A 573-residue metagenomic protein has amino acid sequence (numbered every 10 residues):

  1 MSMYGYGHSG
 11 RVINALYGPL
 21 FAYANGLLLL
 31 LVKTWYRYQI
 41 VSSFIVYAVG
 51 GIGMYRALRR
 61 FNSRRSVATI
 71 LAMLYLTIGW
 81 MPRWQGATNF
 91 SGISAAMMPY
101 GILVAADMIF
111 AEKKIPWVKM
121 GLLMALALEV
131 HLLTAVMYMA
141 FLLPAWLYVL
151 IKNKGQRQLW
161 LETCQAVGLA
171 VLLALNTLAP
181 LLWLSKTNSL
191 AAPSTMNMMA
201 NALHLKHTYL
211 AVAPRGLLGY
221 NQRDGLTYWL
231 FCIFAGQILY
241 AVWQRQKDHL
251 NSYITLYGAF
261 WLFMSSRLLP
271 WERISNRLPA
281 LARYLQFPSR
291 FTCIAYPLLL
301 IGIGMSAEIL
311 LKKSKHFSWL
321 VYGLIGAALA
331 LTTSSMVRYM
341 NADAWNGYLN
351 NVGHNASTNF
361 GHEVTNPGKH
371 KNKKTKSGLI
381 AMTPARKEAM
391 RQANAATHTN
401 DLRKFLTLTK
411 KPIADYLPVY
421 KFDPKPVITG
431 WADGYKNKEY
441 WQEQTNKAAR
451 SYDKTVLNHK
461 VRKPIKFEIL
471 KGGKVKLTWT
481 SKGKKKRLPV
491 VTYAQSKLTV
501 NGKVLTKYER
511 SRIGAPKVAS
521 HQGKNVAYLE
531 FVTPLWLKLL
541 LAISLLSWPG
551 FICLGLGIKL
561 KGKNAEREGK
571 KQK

Functional and structural regions predicted by a protein language model:
M1-N62, S66-P99, V130: Active-site lumenal/periplasmic loops and adjacent helix-entry segments of GT-C-fold, multi-pass membrane
V67-G86, L173-N188, I254-S289, A328-N346: Membrane-interface helix-loop junctions at the exits of transmembrane helices
G101-P116: Membrane-interface transmembrane helices that cradle and orient dolichyl/undecaprenyl
P116-L132, A166-L172, F260: Membrane-interface alpha helices of multi-pass inner-membrane proteins
M137-L169, I238, V242: Perimembrane helix-loop-helix junctions
E162-T163, V167-A241, N400-A414: Periplasmic/ER-lumenal interhelical loops and adjacent helix-loop junctions in multi-pass membrane proteins
E308-M336: Signature aromatic-anchored transmembrane alpha helix within multi-pass, membrane-resident enzymes that catalyze glycan
E439-K573: Active-site-proximal, structured, solvent-exposed surfaces of multi-pass membrane proteins that position macromolecular
